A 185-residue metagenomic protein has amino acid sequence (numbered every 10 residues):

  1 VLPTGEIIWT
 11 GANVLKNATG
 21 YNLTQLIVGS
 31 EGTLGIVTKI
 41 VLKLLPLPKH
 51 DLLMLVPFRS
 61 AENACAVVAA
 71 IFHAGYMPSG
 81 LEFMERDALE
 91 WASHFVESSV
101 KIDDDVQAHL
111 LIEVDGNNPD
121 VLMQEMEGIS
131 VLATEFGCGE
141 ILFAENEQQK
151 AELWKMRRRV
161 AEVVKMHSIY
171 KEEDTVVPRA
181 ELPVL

Functional and structural regions predicted by a protein language model:
V1-L185: Noncatalytic alpha-helical scaffold of FAD-dependent oxidoreductases
